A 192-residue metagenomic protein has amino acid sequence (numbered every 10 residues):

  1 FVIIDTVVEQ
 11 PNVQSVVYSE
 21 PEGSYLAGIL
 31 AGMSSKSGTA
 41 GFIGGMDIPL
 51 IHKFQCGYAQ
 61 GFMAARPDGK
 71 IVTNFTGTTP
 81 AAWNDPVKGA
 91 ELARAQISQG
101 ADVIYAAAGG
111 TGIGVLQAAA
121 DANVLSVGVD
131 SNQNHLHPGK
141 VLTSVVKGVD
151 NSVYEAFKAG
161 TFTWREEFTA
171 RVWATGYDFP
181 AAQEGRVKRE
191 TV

Functional and structural regions predicted by a protein language model:
F1-V192: A residue-level marker of the well-folded mature domains of exported/periplasmic proteins
